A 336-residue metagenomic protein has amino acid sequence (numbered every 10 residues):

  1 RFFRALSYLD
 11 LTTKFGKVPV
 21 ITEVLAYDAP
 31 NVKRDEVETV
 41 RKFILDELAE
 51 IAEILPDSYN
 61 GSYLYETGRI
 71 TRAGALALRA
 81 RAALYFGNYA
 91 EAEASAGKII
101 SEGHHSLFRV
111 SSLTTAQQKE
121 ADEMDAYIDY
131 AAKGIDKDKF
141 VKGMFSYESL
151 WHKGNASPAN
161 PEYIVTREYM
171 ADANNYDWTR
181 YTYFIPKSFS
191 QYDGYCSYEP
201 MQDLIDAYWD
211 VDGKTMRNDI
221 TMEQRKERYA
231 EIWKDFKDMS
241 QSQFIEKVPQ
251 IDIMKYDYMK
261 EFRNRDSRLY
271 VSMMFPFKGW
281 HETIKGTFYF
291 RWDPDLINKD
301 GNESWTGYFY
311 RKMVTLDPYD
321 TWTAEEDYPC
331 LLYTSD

Functional and structural regions predicted by a protein language model:
R1-G194, T323-L332: Structured, solvent-exposed acidic/aromatic patches
P161, E199-S335: Flexible, polar/acidic helix-loop-strand segments at domain edges
